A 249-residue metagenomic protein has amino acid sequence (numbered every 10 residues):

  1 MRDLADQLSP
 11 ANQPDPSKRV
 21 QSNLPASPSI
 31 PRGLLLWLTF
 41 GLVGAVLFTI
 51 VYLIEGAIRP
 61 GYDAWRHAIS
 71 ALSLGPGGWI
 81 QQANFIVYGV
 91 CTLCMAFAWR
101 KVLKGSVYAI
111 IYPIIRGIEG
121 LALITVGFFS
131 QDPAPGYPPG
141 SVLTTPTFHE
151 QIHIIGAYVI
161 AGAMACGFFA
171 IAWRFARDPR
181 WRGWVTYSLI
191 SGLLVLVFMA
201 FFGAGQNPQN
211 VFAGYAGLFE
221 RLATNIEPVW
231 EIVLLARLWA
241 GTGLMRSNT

Functional and structural regions predicted by a protein language model:
M1-L24, R246-T249: Short, intrinsically disordered terminal tails adjacent to the first/last structured region
V20, P25-T242: Hydrophobic, aromatic-enriched alpha-helical segments typical of multi-pass transmembrane helices
